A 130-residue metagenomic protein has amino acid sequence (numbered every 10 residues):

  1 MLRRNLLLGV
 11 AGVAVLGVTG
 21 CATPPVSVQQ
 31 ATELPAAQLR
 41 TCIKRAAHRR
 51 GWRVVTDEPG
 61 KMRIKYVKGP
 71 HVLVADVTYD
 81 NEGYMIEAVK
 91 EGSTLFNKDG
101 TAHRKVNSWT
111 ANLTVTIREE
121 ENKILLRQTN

Functional and structural regions predicted by a protein language model:
M1-L2, Q38: Intrinsically disordered, low-complexity sequence elements enriched in Ser/Thr/Gly/Pro
R3-L8: N-terminal export leaders
A11: Short glycine/proline-centered loop/turn elements that form peptide/ligand docking sites
V15-V18: Bacterial Sec-type N-terminal signal peptides, specifically the leucine/valine-rich hydrophobic h-region
C21-T129: Ser/Thr-rich, low-complexity intrinsically disordered terminal regions
